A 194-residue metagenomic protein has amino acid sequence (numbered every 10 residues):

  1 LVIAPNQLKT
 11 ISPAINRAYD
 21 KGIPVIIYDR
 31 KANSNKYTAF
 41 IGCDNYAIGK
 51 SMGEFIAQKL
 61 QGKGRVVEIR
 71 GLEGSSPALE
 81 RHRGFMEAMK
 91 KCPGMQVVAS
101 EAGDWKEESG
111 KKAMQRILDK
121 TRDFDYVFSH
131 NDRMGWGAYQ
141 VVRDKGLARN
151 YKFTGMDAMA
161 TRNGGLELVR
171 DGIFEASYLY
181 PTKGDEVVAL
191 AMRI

Functional and structural regions predicted by a protein language model:
L1-I194: A residue-level marker of the well-folded mature domains of exported/periplasmic proteins
